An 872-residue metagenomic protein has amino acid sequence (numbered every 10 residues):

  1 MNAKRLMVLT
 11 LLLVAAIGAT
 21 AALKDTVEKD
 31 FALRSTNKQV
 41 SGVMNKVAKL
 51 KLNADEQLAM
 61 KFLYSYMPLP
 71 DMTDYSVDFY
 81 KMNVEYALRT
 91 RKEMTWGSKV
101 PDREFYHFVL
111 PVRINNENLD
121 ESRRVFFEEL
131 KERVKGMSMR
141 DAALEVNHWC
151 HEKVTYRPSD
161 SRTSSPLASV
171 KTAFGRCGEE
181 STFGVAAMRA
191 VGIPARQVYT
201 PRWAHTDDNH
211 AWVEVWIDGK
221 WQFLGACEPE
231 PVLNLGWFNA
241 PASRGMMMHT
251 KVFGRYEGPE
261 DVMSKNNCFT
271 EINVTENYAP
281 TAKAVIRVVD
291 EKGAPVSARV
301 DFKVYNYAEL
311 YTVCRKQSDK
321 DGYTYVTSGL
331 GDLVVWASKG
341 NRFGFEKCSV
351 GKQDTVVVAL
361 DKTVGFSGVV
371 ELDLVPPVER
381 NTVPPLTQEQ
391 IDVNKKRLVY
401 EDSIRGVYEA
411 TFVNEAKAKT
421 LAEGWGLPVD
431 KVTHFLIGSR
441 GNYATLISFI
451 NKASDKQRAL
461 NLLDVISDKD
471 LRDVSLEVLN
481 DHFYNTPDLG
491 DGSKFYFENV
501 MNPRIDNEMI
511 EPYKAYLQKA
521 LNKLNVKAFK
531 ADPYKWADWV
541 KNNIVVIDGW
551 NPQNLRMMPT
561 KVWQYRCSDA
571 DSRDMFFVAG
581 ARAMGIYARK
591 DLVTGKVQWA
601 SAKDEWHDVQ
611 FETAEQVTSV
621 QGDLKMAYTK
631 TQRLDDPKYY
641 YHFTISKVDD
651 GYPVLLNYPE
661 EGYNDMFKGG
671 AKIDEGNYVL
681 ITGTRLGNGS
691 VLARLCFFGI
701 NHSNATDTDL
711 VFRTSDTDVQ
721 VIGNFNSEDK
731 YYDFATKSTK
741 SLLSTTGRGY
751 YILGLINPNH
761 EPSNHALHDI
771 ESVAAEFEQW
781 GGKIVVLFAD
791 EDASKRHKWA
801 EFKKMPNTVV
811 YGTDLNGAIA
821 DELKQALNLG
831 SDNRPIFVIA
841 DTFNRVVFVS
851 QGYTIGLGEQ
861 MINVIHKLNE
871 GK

Functional and structural regions predicted by a protein language model:
V27-T172, D208, Q390-Y565, T613: Secondary-structure boundary elements
A32, E132-R133, M137, A142-H148 (+10 more regions): Hydrophobic/aromatic-rich core segments of domains that either
A282, D290-Y311, L330-D332, D532 (+2 more regions): Short, ordered, surface-exposed loop/turn motifs in non-cytosolic proteins
D321-V334, S338-R342, C348-K352, E661-N688 (+1 more regions): Short Pro-Gly-centered beta-turn/loop motif in secreted/extracellular proteins
N341-T363, L686-S715: Structured interaction patches on ligand/partner-binding surfaces of diverse proteins
L742-I770, K783-L787: Short active-site neighborhood of thiol/selenol oxidoreductases, capturing the structured segment around
W799-R834: Short, internal strand/loop/helix patches that form the active-site neighborhood or redox-interaction surface
N833-K872: Thiol-/selenol-based redox modules, centered on thioredoxin-like and closely related oxidoreductase domains
